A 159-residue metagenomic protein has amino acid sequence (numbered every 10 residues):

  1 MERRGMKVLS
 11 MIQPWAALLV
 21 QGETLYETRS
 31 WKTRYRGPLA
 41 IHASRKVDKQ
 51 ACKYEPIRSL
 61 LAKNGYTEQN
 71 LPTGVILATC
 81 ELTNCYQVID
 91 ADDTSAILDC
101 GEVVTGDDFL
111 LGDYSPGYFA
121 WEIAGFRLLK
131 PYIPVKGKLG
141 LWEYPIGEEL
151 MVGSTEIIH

Functional and structural regions predicted by a protein language model:
E2-H159: Structured alpha/beta reader/binder surfaces that contact nucleic acids or chromatin modification marks
